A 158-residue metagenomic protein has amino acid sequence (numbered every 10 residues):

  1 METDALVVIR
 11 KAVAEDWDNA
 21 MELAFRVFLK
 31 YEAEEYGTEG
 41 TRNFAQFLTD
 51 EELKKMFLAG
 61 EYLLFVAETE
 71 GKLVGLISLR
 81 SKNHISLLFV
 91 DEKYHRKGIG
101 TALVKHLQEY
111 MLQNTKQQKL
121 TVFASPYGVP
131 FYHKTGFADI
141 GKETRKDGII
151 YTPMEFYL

Functional and structural regions predicted by a protein language model:
V8-E22: A short beta-loop-alpha structural element at the N-terminal edge of CoA-dependent acyl/N-acetyltransferase catalytic
F25-E52: Conserved GNAT-fold acetyl-CoA-binding loop/helix
D50-F65: A short helix-loop-beta-strand connector motif used in the catalytic cores of GNAT acetyltransferases and, in some
Y62-G75: Conserved beta-hairpin
I85-H95: A short, internal acetyl-CoA/4′-phosphopantetheine-binding micro-motif in the GNAT/acyltransferase core
R96-E109: Conserved acetyl-CoA-binding loop-helix of GNAT-fold acetyltransferases
T101, P126-K142, D147-I150: Conserved active-site alpha-helix within GNAT-family acetyltransferase domains
M111-A124: Conserved GNAT acetyl-CoA-binding A-motif
